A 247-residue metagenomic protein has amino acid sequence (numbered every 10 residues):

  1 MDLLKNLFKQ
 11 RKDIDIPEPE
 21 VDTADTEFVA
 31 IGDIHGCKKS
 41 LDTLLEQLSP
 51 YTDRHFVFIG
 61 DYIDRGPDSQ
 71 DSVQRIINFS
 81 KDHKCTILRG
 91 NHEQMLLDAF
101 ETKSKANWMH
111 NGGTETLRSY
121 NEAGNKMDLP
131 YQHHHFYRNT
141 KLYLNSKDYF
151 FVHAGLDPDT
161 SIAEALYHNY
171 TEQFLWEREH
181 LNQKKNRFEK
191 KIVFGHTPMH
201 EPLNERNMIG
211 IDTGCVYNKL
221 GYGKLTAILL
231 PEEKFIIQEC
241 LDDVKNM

Functional and structural regions predicted by a protein language model:
M1-H35, D42: Short glycine- and acidic-rich boundary segments immediately preceding or forming the N-terminal edge of structured
Q10-R11, H35-K39, G66-P67, Y131 (+1 more regions): Conserved phosphate-coordination/catalytic loops
P17-A24, E46-P50, I77-S80, L142-N145 (+2 more regions): A short acidic-Thr-Gly-centered motif at the start of a beta-strand
D25, Y51-R54, D82-K84, K147 (+2 more regions): A general structural motif
I31, G36-N107: Core catalytic region of metal-dependent phosphoesterases/phosphodiesterases, especially metallo-beta-lactamase-like
N107-G223, L230-V244: Acidic, His/Gly-enriched loop-helix segments that form or flank divalent-metal centers in metallo-dependent hydrolases
